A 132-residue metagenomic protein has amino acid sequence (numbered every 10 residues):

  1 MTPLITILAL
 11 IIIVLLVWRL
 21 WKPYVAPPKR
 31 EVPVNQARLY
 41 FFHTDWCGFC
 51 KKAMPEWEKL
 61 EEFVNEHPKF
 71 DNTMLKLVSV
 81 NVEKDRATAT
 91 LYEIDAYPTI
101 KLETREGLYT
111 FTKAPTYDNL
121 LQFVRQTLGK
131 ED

Functional and structural regions predicted by a protein language model:
M1-P23, W57: Single-pass alpha-helical membrane anchors
W18-V34: Transmembrane-cytosolic junction motif
R30-E66: Local sequence-structure signature of Cys/Sec-based thiol-disulfide redox active-site neighborhoods
F42, E61, E66-R86, A114: Thiol-based oxidoreductase modules, predominantly thioredoxin-like and allied folds used for disulfide exchange
C50, R86-T88: Glycine-rich "HGGG/HGxG" loop immediately N-terminal to the catalytic nucleophile of the alpha/beta-hydrolase
T90-D95: A short glycine-leucine-enriched loop at secondary-structure breakpoints that most characteristically corresponds
A96, K101-D132: Non-catalytic, surface beta->alpha helical segment in thiol-disulfide oxidoreductase systems
